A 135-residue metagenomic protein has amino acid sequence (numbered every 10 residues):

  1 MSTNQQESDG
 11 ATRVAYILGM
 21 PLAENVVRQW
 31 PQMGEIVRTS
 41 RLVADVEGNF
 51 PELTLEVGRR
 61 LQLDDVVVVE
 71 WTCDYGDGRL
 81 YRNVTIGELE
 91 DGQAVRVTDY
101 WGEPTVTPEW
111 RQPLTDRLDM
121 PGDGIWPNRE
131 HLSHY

Functional and structural regions predicted by a protein language model:
M1-Y135: C-terminal and inter-domain tail/linker signature
